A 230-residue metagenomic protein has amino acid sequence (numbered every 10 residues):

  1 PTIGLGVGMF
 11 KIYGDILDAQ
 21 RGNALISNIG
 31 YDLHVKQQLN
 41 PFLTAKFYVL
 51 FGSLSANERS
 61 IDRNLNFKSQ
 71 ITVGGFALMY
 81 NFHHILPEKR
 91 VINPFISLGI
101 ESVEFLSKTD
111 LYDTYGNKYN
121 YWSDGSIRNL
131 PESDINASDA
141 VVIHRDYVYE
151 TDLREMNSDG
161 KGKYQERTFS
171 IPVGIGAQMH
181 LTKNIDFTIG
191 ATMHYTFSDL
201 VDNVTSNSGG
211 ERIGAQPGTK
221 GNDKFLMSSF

Functional and structural regions predicted by a protein language model:
P1, F42, H83-N93, L181-I185: Short loop/turn motifs that connect adjacent beta-strands in outer-membrane beta-barrel proteins
P1-K36, S107: Short glycine/proline- and aromatic-enriched beta-strand/turn motifs that initiate or cap beta-hairpins
L5-M9, L33-Q37, F76-F82, L98-S102 (+3 more regions): Residues on the lipid-exposed face of transmembrane beta-strands in outer-membrane beta-barrel proteins
D15-Q20, N57-R63, S107-Y115, L200-S208: Outer-membrane beta-barrel translocator domains and adjoining extracellular loop/strand segments of Gram-negative
D15-R21, N57-F67, I71, H83 (+2 more regions): Extracellular loop and loop/strand-boundary signature of outer-membrane beta-barrel proteins
G22-G75: Glycine- and aromatic-enriched membrane insertion/assembly motifs of diderm outer-membrane and organelle channel
L25-I29, Q70-G74, I92, Q165-I171 (+1 more regions): Residues that define the transmembrane beta-barrel architecture of outer-membrane proteins
T182-F230: Predominantly the C-terminal beta-signal and adjacent terminal strand-loop region of outer-membrane beta-barrel
